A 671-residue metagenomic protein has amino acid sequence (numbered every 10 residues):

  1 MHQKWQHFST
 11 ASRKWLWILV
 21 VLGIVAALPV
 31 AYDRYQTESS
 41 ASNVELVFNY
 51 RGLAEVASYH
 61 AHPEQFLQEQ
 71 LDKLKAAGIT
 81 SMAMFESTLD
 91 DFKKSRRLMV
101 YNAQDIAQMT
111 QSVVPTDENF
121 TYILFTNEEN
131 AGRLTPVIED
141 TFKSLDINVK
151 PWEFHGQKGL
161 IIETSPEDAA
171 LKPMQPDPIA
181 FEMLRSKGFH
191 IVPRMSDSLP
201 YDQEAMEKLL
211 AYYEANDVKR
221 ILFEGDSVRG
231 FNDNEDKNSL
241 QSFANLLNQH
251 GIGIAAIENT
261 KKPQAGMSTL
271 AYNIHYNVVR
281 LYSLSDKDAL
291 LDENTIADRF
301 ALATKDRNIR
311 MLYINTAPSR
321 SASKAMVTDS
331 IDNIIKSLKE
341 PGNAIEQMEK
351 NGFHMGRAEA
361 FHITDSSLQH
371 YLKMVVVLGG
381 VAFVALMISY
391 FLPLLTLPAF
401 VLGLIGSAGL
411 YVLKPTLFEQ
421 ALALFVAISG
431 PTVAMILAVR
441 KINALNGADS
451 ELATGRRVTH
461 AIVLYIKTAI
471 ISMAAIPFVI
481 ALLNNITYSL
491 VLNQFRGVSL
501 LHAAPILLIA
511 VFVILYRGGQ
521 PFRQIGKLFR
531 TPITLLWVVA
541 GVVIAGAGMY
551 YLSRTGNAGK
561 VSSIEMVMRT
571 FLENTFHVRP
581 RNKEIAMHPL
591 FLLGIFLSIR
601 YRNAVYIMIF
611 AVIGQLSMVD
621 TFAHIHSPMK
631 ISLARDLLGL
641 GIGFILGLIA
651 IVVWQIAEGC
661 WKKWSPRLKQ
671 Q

Functional and structural regions predicted by a protein language model:
H2-Q3, S9, R13-P29, L378-Q671: Alpha-helical transmembrane segments of integral membrane proteins
H2-S58, T80: Hydrophobic secretory-pathway targeting helix
T37-H370: Soluble extramembrane regions of membrane proteins in the secretory/endomembrane system
Q369-L378: N-terminal membrane-entry
